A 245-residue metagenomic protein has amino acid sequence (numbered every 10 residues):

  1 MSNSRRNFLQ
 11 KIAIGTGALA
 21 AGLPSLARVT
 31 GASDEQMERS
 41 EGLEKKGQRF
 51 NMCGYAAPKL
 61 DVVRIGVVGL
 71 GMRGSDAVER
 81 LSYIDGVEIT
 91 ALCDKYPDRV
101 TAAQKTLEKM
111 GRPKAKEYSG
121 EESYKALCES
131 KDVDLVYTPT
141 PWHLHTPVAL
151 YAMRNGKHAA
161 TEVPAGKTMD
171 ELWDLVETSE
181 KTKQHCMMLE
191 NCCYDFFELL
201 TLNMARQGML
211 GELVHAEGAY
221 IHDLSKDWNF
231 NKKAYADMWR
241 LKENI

Functional and structural regions predicted by a protein language model:
S2-K157, W173-H185: N-terminal glycine-/serine-/threonine-rich beta1-alpha1-beta2 phosphate-ribose binding loop of Rossmann-like
L9-Q10, T161, Y194: Residue-level micro-sites within transmembrane alpha helices that shape and flank functional polar/acidic positions
T16, A20, K167, V176-S179 (+2 more regions): A generic secondary-structure signal for well-formed alpha-helical elements
G69, T182-M187, C192-I245: Predominantly a Rossmann-like dinucleotide-binding segment in NAD(P)-dependent oxidoreductases
S119-E122, P141-L144, A165-K167, N191-D195 (+1 more regions): Short, solvent-exposed turn/loop segments enriched in Gly/Ser/Thr/Pro and often Arg
G156-G166: ADP-ribose/adenylate-binding Rossmann-like module
E162, E171, E190: Acidic-residue sensor for enzyme active/binding pockets
M169-L172, E198-L199: Conserved strand-to-helix beginnings and helix N-cap segments that scaffold or border functional pockets
